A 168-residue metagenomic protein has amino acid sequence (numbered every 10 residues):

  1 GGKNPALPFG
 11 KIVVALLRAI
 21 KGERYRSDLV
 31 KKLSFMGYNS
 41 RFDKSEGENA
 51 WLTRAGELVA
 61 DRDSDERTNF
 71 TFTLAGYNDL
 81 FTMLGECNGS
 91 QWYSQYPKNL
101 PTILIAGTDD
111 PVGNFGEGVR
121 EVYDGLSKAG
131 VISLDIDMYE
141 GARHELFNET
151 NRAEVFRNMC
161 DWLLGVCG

Functional and structural regions predicted by a protein language model:
G1-R67: Alpha/beta-hydrolase-fold enzymes
T68, T73-S94: Active-site nucleophile elbow and catalytic-triad environment of alpha/beta-hydrolase enzymes
Y96-T102, A129-I132: Short, proline-enriched alpha-helix->beta-strand connector loops that line the catalytic pocket of alpha/beta-hydrolase
L104-A106: Short beta-strand/loop motif that positions the catalytic acidic residue of the alpha/beta-hydrolase fold
T108-P111, A142-R143: Acidic beta-to-alpha connecting loop that harbors the catalytic carboxylate
P111-E121: Conserved alpha/beta-hydrolase "acid-adjacent" motif
A129-G168: Catalytic active-site module of serine/aspartate enzymes centered on a nucleophile-bearing elbow/loop
